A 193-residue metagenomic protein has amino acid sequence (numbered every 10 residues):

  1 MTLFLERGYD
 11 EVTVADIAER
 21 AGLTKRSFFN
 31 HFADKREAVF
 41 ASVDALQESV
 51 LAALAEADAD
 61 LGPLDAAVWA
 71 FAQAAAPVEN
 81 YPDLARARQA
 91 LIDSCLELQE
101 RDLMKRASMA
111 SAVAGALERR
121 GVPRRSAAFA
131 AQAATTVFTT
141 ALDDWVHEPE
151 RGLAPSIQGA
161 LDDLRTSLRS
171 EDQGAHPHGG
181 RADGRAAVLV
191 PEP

Functional and structural regions predicted by a protein language model:
L3-V12: Short helix/strand-capping hinge loops at secondary-structure junctions that flank key functional elements
F4, D16-E19, F28: Append "Primarily bacterial transcriptional regulators
L23-F32: Short hydrophobic/aromatic patch on the recognition helix
A41, E48-A90: Hydrophobic alpha-helical connector segments
C95-R120, R125-Q132: Amphipathic alpha-helical packing segments from all-alpha helical-bundle domains
R120-L164: Hydrophobic/aromatic-rich alpha-helical bundle segments in the mid-to-C-terminal region
R151-P193: C-terminal peripheral helix-coil segments that are non-catalytic and often amphipathic
